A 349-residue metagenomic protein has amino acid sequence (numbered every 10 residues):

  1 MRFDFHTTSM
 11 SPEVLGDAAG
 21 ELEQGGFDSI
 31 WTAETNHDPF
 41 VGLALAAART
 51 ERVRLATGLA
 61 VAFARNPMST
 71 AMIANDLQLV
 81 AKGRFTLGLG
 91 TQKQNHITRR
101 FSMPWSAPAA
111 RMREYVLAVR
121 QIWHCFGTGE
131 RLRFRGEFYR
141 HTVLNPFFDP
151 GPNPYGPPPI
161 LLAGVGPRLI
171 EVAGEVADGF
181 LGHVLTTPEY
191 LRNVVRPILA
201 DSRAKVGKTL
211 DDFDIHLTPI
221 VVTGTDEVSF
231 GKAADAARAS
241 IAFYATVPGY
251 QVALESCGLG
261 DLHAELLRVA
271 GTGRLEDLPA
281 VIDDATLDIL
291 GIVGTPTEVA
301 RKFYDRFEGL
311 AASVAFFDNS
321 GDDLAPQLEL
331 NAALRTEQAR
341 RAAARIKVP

Functional and structural regions predicted by a protein language model:
M1-P349: Active-site-adjacent structural elements that line small-molecule/cofactor binding pockets in enzymes
